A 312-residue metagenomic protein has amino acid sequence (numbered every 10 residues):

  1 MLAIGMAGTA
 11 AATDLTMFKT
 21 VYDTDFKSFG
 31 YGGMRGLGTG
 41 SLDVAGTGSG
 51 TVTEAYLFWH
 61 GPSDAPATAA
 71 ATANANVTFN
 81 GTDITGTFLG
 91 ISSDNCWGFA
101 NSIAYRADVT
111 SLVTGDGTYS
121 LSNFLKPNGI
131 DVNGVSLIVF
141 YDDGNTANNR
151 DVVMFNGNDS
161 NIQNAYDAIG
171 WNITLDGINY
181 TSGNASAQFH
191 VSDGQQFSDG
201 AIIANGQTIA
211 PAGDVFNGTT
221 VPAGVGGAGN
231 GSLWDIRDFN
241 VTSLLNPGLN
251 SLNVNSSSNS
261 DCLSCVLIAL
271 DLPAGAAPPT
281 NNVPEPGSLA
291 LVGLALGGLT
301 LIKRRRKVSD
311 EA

Functional and structural regions predicted by a protein language model:
M1-G5: Bacterial N-terminal signal peptides
A7-A12: Sec/Tat signal peptide C-region and signal peptidase I cleavage site
T13-N281: Disulfide-rich extracellular domains of secreted proteins
P62, L296, R306: Short, glycine/serine-rich, charged loops/turns that create anion-binding and catalytic segments at active sites
P284-I302: A short, hydrophobic C-terminal helix/tail in secreted or cell-surface proteins
T300-A312: C-terminal membrane-anchoring or membrane-association module
